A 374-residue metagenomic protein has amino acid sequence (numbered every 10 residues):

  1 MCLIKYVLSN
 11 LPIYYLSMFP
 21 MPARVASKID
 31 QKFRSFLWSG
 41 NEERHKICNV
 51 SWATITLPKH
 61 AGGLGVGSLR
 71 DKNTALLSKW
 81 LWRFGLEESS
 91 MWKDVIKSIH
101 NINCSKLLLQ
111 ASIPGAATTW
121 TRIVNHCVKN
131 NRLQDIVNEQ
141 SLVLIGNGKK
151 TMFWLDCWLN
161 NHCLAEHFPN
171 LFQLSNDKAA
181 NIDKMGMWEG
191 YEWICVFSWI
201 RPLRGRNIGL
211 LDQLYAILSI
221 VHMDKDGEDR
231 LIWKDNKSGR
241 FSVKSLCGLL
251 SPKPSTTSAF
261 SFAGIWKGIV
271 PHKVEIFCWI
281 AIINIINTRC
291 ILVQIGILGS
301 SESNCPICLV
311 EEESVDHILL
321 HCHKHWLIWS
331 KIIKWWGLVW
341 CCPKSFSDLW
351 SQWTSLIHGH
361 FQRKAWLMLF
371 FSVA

Functional and structural regions predicted by a protein language model:
M1-A374: A helix-boundary/hinge signal
